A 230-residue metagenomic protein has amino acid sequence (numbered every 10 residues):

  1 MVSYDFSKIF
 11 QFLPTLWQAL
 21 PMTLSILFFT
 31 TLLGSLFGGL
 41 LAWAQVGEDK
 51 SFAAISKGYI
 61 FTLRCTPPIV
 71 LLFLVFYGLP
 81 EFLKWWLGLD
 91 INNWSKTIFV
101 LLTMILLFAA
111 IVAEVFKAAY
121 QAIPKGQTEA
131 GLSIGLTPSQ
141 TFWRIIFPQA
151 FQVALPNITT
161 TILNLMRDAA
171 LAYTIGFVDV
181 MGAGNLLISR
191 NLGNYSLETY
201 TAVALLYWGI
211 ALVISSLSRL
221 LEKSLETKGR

Functional and structural regions predicted by a protein language model:
M1-R230: Transmembrane alpha-helices and adjacent helix-loop boundaries
